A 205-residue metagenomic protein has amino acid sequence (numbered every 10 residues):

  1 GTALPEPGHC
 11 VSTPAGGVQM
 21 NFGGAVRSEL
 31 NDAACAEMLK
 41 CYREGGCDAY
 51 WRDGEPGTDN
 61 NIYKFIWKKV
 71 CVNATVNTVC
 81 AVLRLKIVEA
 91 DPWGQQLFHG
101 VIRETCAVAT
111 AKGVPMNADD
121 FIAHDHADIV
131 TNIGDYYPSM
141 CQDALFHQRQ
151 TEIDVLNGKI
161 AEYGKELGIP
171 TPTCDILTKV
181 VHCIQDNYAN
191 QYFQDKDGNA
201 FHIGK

Functional and structural regions predicted by a protein language model:
G1-F65, K69: Rossmann-fold dinucleotide-binding core
H9-A25, A81-A90, Y137-L145: Helix-loop-beta segment of a Rossmann-like dinucleotide-binding subdomain
A25, E29, P92, Q96 (+1 more regions): Charge-dense, low-complexity intrinsically disordered segments
A33, E37, N61, K86 (+2 more regions): Secondary-structure junction/capping motif
D48-T58, T78-V82, K86-E89, P115-M116: Short, structured loop/turn "capping" segments at alpha-beta junctions
N61-C106, N132-G134: Active-site-proximal catalytic alpha-helix in oxidoreductases
Q96-K205: NAD(P)-dependent Rossmann-like dehydrogenase/reductase catalytic/cofactor-binding core
